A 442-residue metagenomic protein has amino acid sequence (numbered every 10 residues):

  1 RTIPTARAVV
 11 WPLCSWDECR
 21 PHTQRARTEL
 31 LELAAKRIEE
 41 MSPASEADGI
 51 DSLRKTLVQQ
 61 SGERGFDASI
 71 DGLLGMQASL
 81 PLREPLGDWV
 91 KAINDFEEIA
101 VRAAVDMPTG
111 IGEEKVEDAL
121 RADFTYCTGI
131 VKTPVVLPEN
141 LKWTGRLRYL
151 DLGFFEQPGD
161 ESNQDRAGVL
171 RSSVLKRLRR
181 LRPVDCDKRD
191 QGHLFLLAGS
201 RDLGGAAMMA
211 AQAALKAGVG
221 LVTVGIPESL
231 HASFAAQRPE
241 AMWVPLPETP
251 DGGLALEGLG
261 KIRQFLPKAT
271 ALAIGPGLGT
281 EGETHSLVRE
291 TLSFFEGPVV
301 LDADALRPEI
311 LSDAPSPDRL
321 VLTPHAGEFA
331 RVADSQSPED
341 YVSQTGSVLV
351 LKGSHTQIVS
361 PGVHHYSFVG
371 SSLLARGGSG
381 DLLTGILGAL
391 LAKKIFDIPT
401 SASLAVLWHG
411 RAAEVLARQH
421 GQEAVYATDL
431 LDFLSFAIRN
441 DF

Functional and structural regions predicted by a protein language model:
R1-A26, A68, F124, V135-V300 (+3 more regions): Small-residue (G/A/S/T)-rich helix-start motifs and N-terminal tracts that mark the onset
R1-L73, P81-V105, L287, F295 (+2 more regions): Nucleotide and nucleotide-moiety/phosphate-recognizing core
M41, M76, M107, M208-M209 (+1 more regions): Detector for methionine-enriched segments
F66-A68, L73-R166: Internal gly/pro-rich beta-alpha loop/helix module that stabilizes soluble enzyme cofactors or their anionic handles
A104, L301-A303: Short beta-strand elements of ligand-binding domains
